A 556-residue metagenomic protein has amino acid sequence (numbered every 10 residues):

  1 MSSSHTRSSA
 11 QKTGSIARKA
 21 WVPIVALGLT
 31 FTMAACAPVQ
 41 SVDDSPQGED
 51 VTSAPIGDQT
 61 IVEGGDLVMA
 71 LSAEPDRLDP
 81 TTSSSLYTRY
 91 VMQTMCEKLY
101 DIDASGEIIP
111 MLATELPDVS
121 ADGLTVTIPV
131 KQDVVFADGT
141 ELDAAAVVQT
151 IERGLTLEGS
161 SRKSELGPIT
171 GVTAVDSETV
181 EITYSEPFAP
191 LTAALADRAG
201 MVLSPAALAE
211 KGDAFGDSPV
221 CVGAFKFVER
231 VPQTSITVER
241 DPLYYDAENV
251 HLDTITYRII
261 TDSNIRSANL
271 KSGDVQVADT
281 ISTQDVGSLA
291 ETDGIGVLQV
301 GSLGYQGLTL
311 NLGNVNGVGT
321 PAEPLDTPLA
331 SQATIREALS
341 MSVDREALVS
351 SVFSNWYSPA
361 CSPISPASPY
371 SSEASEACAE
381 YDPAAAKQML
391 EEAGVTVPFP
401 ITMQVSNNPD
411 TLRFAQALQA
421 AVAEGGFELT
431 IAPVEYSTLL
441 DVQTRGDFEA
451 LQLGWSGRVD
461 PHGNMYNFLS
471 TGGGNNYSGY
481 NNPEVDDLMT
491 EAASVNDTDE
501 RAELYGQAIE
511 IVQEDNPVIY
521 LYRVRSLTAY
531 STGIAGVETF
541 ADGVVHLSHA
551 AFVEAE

Functional and structural regions predicted by a protein language model:
V68-V119, E152, V220: N-terminal lobe/hinge region of extracytoplasmic solute-binding protein
P117, T334-E337, V349, E428-L439 (+2 more regions): Extracytoplasmic/peripheral linker and loop segments enriched in polar/acidic and small residues with frequent Thr/Pro
P129, K163-A207: Surface-exposed binding/hinge segments that line and control ligand-binding clefts or catalytic entry sites
L142-T150, S177-T183, G223-A224, L252-T254 (+4 more regions): Alpha-helical secondary-structure segments
A196-V250, T254: Gly/Pro-rich hinge or "lid" segments in bacterial periplasmic/extracellular proteins
P242-S288, E428: Ligand-site clamp/hinge motif
Y357, P369, E391-G457: Ligand/substrate-recognition segments at binding pockets and active sites
S358-E392, D410: Structural transition elements
